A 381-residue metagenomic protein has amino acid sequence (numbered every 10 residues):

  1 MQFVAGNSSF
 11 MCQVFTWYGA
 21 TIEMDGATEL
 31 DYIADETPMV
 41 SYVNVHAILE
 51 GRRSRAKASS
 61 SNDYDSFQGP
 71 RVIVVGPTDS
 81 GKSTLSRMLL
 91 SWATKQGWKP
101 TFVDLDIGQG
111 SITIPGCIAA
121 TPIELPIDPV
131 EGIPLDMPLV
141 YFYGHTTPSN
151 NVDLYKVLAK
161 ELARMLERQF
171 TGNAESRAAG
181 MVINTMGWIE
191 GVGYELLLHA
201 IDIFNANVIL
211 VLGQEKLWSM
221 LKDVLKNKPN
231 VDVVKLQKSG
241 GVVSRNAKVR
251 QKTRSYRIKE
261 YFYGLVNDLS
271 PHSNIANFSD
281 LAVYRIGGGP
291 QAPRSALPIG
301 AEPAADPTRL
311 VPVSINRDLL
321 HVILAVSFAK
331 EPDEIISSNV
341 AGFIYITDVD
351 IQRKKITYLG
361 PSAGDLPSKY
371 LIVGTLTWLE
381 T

Functional and structural regions predicted by a protein language model:
M1-F67, V74, M88, W98 (+1 more regions): Preference for solvent-exposed, low-hydrophobicity sequence contexts
S8, D79, I107-G108, L125-I127 (+4 more regions): Conserved beta-strand elements of beta-rich interaction domains across eukaryotes, especially beta-propellers
S59, S66-G69, T101-M181, I189-V192: Nucleotide-state-sensitive switch-loop elements of NTP-binding domains
G69-A93: Glycine-rich phosphate-binding P-loop
V72-V74, A120, I183-N184, I346: Structural signal for hydrophobic/aromatic residues that build the beta-strand cores of folded beta-sheet domains
T84-L85, I112-C117, G193-E195, L221-V224: Short acidic, glycine/serine/threonine-rich loops at helix termini
S91-F102: Post-Walker A helix-loop "phosphate-sensing" segment adjacent to the P-loop in P-loop NTPases
R168-P229: Phosphate/Mg2+-binding loops and adjacent switch elements in nucleotide/diphosphate-handling enzyme cores
